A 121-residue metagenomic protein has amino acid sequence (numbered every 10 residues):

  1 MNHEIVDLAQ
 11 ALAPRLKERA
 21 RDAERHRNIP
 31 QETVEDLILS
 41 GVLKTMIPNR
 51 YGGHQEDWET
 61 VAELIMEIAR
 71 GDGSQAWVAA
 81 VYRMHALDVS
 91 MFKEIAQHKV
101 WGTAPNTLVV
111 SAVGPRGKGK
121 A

Functional and structural regions predicted by a protein language model:
E4-L8, E35: Secondary-structure capping and boundary motifs in well-ordered enzyme cores
D7-Q10, S40: Short, flexible segments with low predicted structural confidence
L12-R19: Generic N-terminal amphipathic, Lys/Arg-enriched alpha-helix
R27: Active-site-proximal polar cores
Q31-L39, K44-A121: Glycine-rich flavin
